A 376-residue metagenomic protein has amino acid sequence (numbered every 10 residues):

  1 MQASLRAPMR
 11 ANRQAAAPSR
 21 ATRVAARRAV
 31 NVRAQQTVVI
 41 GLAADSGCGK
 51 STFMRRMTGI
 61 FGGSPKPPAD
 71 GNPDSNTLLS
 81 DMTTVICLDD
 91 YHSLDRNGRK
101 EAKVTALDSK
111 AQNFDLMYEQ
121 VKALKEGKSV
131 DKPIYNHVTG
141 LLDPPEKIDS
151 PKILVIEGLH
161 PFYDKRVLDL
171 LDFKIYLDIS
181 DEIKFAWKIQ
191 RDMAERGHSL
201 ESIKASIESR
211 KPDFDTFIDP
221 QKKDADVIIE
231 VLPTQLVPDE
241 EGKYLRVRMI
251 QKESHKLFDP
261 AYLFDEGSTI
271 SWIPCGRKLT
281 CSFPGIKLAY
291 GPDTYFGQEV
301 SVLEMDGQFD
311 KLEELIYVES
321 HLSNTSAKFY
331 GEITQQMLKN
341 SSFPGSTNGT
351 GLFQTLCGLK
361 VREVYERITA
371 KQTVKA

Functional and structural regions predicted by a protein language model:
M1-A21: N-terminal chloroplast transit peptides
S46: The conserved Walker
S51: Walker A/P-loop
G59-T84: Post-Walker A helix-loop "phosphate-sensing" segment adjacent to the P-loop in P-loop NTPases
L78-G140, I153: Conserved nucleotide-sensing/catalytic segment adjacent to the nucleotide-binding pocket in NTP-handling enzymes
K147, I153, A186, Q190-A376: C-terminal accessory "lid"/substrate-recognition subdomains
E157, D169-Q190: Conserved phosphate-donor/acceptor-positioning beta-strand/loop module used by diverse small-molecule
